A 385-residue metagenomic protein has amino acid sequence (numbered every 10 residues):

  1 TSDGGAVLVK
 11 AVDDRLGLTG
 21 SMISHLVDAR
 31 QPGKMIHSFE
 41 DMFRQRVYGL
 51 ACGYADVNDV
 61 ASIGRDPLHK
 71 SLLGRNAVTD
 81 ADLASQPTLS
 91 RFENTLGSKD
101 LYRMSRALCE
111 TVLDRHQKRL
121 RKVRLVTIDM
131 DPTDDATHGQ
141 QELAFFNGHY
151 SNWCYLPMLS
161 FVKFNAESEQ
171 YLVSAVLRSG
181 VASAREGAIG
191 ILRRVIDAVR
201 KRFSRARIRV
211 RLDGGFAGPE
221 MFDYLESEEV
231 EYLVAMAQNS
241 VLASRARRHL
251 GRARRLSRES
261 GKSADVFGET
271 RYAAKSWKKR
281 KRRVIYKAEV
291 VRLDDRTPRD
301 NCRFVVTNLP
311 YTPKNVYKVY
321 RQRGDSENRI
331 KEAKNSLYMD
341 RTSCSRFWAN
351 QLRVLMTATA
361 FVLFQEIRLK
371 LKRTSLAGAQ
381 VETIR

Functional and structural regions predicted by a protein language model:
T1, E231-N335: An anionic, glycine-rich sequence signature occurring as long contiguous blocks
T1-R202, E228, R368, S375: Dynamic "connector" segments at or just before major functional cores
V12, V60, N315-L352, M356 (+1 more regions): Short amphipathic alpha-helical "interface-anchor" segments enriched in bulky aromatics
M22-L26, P67-S71, T297-N301, T307-K314 (+2 more regions): Short acidic (Asp/Glu) and glycine-rich catalytic loops that position anionic groups and cofactors
L125-D129, R207-R211, E231-L233: Structural preference for beta-strand elements that scaffold enzyme active sites
V210-G218, Q238-V241: Acidic, metal-coordinating catalytic cores used for nucleic-acid/nucleotide bond scission and strand-transfer chemistry
F222-E231: Short, surface-exposed basic-aromatic patches at helix termini and helix-loop junctions that form
A360-R385: A short, flexible helix-boundary coil/loop motif
